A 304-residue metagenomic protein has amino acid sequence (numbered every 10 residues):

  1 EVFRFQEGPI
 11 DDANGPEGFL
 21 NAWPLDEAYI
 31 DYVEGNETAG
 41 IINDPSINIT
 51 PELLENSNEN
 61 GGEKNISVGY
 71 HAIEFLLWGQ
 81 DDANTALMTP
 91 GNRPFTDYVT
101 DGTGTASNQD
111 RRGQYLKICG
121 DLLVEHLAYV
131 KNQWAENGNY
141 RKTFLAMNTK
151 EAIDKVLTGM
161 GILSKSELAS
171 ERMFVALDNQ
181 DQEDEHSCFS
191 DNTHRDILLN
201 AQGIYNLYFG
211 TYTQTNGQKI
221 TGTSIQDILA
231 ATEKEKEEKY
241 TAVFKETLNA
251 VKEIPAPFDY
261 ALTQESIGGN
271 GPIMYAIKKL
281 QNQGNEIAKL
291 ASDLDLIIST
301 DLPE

Functional and structural regions predicted by a protein language model:
E1-E304: Mature extracytoplasmic or organellar-lumen-exposed domains after removal of signal/transit peptides
